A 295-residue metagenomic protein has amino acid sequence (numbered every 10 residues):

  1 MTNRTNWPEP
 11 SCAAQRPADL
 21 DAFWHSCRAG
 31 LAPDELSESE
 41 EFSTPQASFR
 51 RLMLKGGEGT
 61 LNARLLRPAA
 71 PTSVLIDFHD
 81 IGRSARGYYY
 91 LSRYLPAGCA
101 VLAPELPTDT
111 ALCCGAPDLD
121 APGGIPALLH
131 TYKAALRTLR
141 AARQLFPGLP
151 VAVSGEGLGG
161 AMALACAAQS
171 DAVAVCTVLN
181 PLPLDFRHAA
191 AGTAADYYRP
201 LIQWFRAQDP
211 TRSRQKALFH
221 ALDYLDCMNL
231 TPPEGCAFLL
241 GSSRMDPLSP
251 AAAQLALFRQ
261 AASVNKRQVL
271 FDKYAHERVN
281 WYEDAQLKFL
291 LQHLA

Functional and structural regions predicted by a protein language model:
M1-Q46, A295: N-terminal targeting or regulatory segments adjacent to alpha/beta-hydrolase or S9 domains
G30-A70: N-terminal cap/lid segment of alpha/beta-hydrolase-fold proteins
L65, T72-I81: Short beta-strand element of the alpha/beta-hydrolase
R86, L91-K133: Cap/lid segment of the alpha/beta-hydrolase catalytic domain
A165-R212, L270: Hydrolase active-site cap/lid region
E234, L239-S242: Short beta-strand/loop motif that positions the catalytic acidic residue of the alpha/beta-hydrolase fold
P247-A253: Conserved alpha/beta-hydrolase "acid-adjacent" motif
L255-A295: C-terminal catalytic histidine-bearing segment of alpha/beta-hydrolase fold enzymes
